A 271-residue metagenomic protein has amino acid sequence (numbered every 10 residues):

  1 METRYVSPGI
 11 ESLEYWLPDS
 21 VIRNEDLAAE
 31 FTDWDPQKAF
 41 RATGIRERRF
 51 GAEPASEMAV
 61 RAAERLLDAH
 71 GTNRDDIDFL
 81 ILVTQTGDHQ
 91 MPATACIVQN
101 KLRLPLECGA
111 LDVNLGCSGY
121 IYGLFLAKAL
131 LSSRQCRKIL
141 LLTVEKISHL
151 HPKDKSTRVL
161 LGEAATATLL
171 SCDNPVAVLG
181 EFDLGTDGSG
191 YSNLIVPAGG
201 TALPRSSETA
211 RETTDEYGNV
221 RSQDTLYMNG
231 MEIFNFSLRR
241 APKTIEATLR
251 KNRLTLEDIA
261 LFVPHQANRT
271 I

Functional and structural regions predicted by a protein language model:
M1-A52, K155-N235, R239, K243: Condensing-enzyme catalytic core mediating Claisen C-C bond formation in acyl metabolism
W16, V83-H89, L115-S118, T143-S148 (+1 more regions): Acidic, glycine-rich active-site loops and adjacent beta-strand->loop/helix elements that engage anionic groups
V21-I22, M91-A93, L150-K155: Short acidic, glycine/serine/threonine-rich loops at helix termini
P36-E57, Q85-I139: Conserved catalytic cysteine-centered active-site region of acyl-thioester-dependent Claisen-condensing enzymes
Q37, N73-F79, L106-G109, R137-K138 (+1 more regions): Short acidic capping loops at alpha-helix termini that bridge into adjacent secondary structure
A62-D78, K243-A260: Phosphate/pyrophosphate-binding loops at sites that engage ATP/ADP/AMP, CoA/4′-phosphopantetheine, polyphosphate
V83-H89, I259-I271: Glycine-rich phosphate-binding loops at beta-strand->alpha-helix junctions
R134-T166: Flexible, glycine-rich active-site loops centered on histidine and acidic residues that chelate a metal or position
